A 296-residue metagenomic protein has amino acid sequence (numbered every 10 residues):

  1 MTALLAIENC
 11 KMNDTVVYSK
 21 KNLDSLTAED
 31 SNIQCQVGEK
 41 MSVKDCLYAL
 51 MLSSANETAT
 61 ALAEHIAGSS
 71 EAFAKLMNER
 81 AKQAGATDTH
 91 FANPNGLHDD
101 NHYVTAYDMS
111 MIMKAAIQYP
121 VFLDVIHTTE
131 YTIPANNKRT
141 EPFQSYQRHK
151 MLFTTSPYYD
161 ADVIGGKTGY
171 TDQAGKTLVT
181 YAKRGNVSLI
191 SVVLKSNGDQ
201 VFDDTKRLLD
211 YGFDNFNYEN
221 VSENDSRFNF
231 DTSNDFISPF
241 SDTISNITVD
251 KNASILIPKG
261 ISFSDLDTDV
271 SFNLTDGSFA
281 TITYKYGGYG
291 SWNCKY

Functional and structural regions predicted by a protein language model:
M1-Y107, M111-P120: Active-site-adjacent loops and short helices of periplasmic peptidoglycan-processing enzymes
A86-T87, N101-Y103, Y107-D108, M113-Y296: Domain-terminus/edge residues, biased toward the C-terminal soluble/receptor-binding domains of extracytoplasmic
